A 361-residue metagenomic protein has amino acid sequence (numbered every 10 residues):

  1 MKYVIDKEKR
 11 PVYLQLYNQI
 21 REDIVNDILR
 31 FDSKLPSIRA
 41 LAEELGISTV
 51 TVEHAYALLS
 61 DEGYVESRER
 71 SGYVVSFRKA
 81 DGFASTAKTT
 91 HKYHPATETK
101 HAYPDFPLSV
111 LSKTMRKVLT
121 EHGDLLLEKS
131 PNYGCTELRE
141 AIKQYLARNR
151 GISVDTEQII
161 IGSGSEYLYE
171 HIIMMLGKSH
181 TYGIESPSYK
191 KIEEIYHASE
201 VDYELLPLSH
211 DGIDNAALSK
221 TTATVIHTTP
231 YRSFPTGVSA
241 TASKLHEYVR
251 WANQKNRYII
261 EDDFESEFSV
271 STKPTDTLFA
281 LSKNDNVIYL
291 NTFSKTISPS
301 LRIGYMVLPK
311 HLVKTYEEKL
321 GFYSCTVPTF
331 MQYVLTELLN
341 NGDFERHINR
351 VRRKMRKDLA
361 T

Functional and structural regions predicted by a protein language model:
M1-V118, H122, L127, L138-E140 (+6 more regions): N-terminal basic, amphipathic alpha-helical segments
A40, R232, H311-L312: Short, well-ordered alpha-helical scaffold segment located in the soluble/lumenal catalytic or ligand-binding core
R70, S282-T315: Active-site PLP attachment segment
F77, E98, L208, P230 (+1 more regions): Active-site donor-binding loop signature of nucleotide-sugar glycosyltransferases
L125-K255, E267-F268, K273-L281, D285 (+1 more regions): Conserved core of the PLP fold type I
I260-E261: Hydrophobic residues in beta-strands of the RecA-like P-loop NTPase core, especially within AAA+ ATPase
